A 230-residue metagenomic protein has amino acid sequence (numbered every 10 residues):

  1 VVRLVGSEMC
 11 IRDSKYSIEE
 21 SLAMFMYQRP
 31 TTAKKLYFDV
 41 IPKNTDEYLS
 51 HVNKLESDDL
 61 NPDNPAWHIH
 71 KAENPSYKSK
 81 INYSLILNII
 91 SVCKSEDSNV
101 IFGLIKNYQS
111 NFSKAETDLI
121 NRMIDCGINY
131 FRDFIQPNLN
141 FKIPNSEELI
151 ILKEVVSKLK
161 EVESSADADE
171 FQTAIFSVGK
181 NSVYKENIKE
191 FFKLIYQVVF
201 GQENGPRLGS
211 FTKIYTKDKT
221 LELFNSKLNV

Functional and structural regions predicted by a protein language model:
V1-G6, C10-I11: Single conserved hydrophobic/aromatic residue that forms the stacking wall/gate of nucleotide- or nucleobase-binding
R3, L22, P30-K35, P206: Flexible loop/turn segments at secondary-structure boundaries
S14-F25: Internal glycine-rich alpha/beta core junctions
S14-K15, T32-A166, E170-S182, F200 (+2 more regions): Feature 926 captures the class I aminoacyl-tRNA synthetase adenylation module centered on the KMSKS loop
K185-L223: Amphipathic alpha-helical/coiled-coil segments positioned at domain termini
